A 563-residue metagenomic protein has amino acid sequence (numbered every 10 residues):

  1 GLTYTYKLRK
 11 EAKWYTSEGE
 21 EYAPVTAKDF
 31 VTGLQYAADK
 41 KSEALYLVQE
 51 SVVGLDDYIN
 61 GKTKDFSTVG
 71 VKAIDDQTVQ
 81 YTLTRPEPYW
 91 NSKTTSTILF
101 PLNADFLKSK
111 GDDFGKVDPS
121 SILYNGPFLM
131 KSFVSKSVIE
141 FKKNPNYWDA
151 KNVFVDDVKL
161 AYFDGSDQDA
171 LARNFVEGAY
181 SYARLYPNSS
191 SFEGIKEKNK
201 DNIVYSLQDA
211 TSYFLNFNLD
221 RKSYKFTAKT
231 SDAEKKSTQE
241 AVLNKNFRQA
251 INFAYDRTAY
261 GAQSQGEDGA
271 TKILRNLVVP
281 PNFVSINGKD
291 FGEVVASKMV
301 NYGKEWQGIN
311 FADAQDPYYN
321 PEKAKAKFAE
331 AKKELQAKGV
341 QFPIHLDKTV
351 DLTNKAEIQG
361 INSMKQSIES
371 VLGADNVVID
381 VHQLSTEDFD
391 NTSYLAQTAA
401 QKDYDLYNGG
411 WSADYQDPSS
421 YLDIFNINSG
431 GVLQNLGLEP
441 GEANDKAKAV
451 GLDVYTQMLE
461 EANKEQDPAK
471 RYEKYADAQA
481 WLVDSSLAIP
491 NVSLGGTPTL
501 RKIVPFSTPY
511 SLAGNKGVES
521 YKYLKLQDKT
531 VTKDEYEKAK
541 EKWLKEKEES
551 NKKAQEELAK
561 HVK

Functional and structural regions predicted by a protein language model:
L2-K7, F30-G33, V79-Q80, G126-F128 (+5 more regions): Short, well-ordered beta-strand elements
T3-K10, A23-F106: Surface-exposed binding/hinge segments that line and control ligand-binding clefts or catalytic entry sites
E18-A23, P88-P101, N216, K225-T230 (+1 more regions): A structural "hinge/loop" feature
Y22, A27-F30, T78-Q80, D156-D157 (+5 more regions): Alpha-helical secondary-structure segments
K64-S67, D76-Q77, L83-K159, A170 (+1 more regions): Gly/Pro-rich hinge or "lid" segments in bacterial periplasmic/extracellular proteins
K131-P145, A161-T230, T258, A262-D268 (+1 more regions): Extracellular/periplasmic solute-recognition and catalytic clefts
N174, G269, W306-D414, K448 (+4 more regions): Ligand/substrate-recognition segments at binding pockets and active sites
A250-K298, L352, A356-Q366, A396-K563: Detector for C-terminal structural segments
